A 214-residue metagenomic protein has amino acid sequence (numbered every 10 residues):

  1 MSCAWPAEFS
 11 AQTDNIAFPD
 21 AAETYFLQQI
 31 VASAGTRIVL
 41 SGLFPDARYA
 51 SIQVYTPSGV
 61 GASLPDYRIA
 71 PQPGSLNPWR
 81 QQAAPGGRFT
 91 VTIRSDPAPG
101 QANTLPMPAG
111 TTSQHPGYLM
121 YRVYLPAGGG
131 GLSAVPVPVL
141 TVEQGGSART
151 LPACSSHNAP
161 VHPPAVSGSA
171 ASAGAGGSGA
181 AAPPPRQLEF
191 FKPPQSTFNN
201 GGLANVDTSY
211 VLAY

Functional and structural regions predicted by a protein language model:
M1-Y214: A compositional/structural signature for long, glycine/proline-rich flexible linkers and loops on extracytoplasmic
